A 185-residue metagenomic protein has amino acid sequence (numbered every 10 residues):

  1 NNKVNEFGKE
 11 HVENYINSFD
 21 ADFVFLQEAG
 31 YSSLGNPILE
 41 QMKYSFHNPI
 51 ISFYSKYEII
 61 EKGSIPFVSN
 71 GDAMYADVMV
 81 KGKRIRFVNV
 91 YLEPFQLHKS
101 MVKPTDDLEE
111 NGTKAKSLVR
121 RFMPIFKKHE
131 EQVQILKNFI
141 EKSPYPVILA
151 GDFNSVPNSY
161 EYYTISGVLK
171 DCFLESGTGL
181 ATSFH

Functional and structural regions predicted by a protein language model:
N1-E6, Y145: Mobile, glycine- and charge-enriched loop segments and immediately flanking short secondary-structure elements within
V4-N17, F23-V102: Structured beta-strand-rich core segments of catalytic domains in phosphoester-bond hydrolases
N17-D20, E141-S143: Flexible, charged surface loops at secondary-structure boundaries
A21-F23, P146-V147: Short active-site oxyanion
A29-G35, E58-G63, T113, R120-K127 (+1 more regions): Low-complexity, flexible helical/coil segments
N36-I38, D107, V168: Residue-level signature of transmembrane alpha-helix interfaces in integral membrane proteins
Y44-S55, R120, P124-S143, I148 (+1 more regions): Active site of divalent-metal-dependent phosphoester/diester hydrolases
M101-F122: A solvent-exposed, charged loop/short amphipathic helix patch at secondary-structure junctions
